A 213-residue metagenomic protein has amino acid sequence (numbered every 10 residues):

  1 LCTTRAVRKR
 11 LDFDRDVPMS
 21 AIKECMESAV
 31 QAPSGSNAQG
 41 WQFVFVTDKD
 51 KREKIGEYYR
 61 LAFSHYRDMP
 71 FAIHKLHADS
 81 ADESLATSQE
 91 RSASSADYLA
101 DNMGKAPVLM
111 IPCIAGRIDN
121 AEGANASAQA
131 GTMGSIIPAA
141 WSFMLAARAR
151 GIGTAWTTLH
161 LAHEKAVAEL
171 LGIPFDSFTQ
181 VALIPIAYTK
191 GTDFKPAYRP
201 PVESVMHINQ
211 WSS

Functional and structural regions predicted by a protein language model:
L1-D16, S20, S28, N37: N-terminal targeting/leader regions
T3-K9, D82, D176-S213: C-terminal helix-cap and adjacent tail motif
C25-V30, V108-L170: Small-aliphatic-rich amphipathic alpha-helix that forms the alpha element of a beta-alpha
S28-V30, A93-D97, V167-L171, G191-D193: Glycine-rich, charged/polar anion/phosphate-binding loops that engage phosphate groups from diverse ligands
G35-A38, D101-G104, I173-S177, Y198-R199: Solvent-exposed alpha-helices and their adjacent loops that cap or buttress functional pockets in soluble metabolic
S36-T47: Short loop-to-beta-strand entry elements in the cores of soluble alpha/beta enzymes
G40-W41, A106-L109, Q180-V181: Short, surface-exposed beta-edge/turn micro-motifs
F45-G134: Glycine/small-residue-rich phosphate/adenosyl-binding loop
